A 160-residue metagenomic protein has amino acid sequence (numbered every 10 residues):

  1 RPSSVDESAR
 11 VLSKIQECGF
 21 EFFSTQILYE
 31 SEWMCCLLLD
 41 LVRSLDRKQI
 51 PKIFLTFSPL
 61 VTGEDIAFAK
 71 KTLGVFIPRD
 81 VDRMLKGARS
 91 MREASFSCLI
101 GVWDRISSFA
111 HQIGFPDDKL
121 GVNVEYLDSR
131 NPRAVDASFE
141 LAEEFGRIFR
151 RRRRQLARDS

Functional and structural regions predicted by a protein language model:
R1-S3, S8-A9, S44-D117, N123-S160: Active-site pocket-lining/capping segments in soluble small-molecule metabolic enzymes
Q16-E17: Non-catalytic positions within long, well-ordered alpha-helices that form the structural scaffold/packing of enzyme
E21-S31, T56, N123: Catalytic beta/alpha-barrel core
E32-L39: Active-site loop-helix segments enriched in His/Asp/Glu that coordinate and activate a nucleophilic water at divalent
